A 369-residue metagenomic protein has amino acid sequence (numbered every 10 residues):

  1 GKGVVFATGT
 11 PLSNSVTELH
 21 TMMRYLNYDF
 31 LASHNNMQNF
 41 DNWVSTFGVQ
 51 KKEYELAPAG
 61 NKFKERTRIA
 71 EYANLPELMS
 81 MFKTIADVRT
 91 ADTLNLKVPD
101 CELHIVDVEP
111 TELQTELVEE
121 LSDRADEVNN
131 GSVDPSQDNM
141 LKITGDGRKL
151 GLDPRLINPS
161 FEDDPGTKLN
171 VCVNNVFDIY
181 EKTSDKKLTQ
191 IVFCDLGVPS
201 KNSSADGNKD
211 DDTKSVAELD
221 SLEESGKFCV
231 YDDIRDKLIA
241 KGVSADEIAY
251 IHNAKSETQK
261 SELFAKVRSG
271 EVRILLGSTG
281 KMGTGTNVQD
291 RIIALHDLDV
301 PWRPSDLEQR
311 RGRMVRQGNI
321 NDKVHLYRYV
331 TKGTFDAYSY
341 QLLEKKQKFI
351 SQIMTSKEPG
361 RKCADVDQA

Functional and structural regions predicted by a protein language model:
G1-K2, F6-A7, P11, Y25-E162 (+2 more regions): Inter-lobe coupling linker of SF2 helicases/translocases
T10-N14, T111-Q114, G197-P199, K255-S256 (+4 more regions): Conserved nucleotide-binding/hydrolysis micro-motifs of P-loop NTPases
E18-T21, N287-V300, V324-R328: A short beta-strand element within the Helicase C-terminal
L188-L196: Conserved RecA-like ASCE P-loop NTPase motor core of nucleic-acid helicases/translocases
L196-Y250: Conserved helicase motor "Helicase C" RecA-like lobe of SF1/SF2 P-loop NTPases
R235, I239, S244-T279: Conserved helicase ATPase core of P-loop NTP-dependent helicases/translocases
R303-N321: Conserved SF2 helicase motif VI
